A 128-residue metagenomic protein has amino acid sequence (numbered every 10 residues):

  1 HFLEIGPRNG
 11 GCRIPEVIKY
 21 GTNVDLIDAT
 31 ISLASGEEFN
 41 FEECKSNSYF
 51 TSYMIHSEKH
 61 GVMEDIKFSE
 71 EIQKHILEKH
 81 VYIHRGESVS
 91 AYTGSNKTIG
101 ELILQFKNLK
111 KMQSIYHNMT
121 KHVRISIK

Functional and structural regions predicted by a protein language model:
H1-E4: Protein kinase-like catalytic core scaffold
G6-H60: Active-site "cap" helix and flanking loop/linker of ATP-utilizing ligase/carboxylase catalytic domains
C12-E16, I76, R124-I125: A short, polar/proline- and glycine-enriched secondary-structure boundary/capping micro-motif
Y20, N47, I66-Q73, H117-K121: Short intrinsically disordered coil segments
N40-C44, F68-E70, S88-T93: Short proline/glycine-enriched turn/loop segments at secondary-structure junctions
N47-S52, I76-E78, N96-E101: Active-site lining segments that contact anionic ligands and/or coordinate catalytic metals
I55-R85: Glycine-rich active-site loop/lid that clamps phosphate-bearing ligands
H84-K128: Generic C-terminus detector
